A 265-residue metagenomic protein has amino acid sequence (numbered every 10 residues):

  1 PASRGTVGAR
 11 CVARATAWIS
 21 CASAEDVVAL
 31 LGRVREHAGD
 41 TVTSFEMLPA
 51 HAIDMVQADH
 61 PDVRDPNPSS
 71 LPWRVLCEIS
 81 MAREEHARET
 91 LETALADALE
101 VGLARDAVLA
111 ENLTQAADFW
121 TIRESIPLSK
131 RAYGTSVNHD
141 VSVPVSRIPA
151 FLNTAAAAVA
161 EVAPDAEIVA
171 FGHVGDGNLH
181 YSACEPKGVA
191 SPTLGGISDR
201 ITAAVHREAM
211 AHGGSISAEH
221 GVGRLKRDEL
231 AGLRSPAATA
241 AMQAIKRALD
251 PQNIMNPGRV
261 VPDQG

Functional and structural regions predicted by a protein language model:
P1-G265: Noncatalytic alpha-helical scaffold of FAD-dependent oxidoreductases
